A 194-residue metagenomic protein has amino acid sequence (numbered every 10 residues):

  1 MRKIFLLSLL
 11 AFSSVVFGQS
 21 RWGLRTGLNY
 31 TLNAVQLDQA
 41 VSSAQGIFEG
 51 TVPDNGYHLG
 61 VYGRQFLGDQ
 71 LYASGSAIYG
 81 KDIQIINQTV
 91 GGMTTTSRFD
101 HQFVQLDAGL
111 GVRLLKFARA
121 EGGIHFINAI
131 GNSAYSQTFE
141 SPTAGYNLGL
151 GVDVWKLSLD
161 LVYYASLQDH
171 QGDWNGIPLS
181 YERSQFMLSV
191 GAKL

Functional and structural regions predicted by a protein language model:
M1-I4, Q19: Positively charged n-region of N-terminal signal peptides that target proteins for export
L9-F17: Hydrophobic h-region of N-terminal signal peptides that target proteins for export in Gram-negative bacteria
F17-Q19, F66-Q70, L115-F117, W155-L157: Outer-membrane beta-barrel channels and translocator barrels
G18-L32: Transmembrane beta-strand segments of Gram-negative outer membrane beta-barrel proteins
S20-W22, P53-Y57, D100-V104, E140-Y146 (+2 more regions): Residues that define the transmembrane beta-barrel architecture of outer-membrane proteins
R21-R25, Y72-S74, R119-E121, S158-D160 (+1 more regions): Residue-level detector of the transmembrane beta-barrel scaffold of outer-membrane proteins
T26-Y30, Y57-Q65, A77-Y79, L106-V112 (+3 more regions): Residues on the lipid-exposed face of transmembrane beta-strands in outer-membrane beta-barrel proteins
L32-T51, K81-Q102, N128-S141, D169-F186: Flexible, solvent-exposed loop segments that connect beta-strands
